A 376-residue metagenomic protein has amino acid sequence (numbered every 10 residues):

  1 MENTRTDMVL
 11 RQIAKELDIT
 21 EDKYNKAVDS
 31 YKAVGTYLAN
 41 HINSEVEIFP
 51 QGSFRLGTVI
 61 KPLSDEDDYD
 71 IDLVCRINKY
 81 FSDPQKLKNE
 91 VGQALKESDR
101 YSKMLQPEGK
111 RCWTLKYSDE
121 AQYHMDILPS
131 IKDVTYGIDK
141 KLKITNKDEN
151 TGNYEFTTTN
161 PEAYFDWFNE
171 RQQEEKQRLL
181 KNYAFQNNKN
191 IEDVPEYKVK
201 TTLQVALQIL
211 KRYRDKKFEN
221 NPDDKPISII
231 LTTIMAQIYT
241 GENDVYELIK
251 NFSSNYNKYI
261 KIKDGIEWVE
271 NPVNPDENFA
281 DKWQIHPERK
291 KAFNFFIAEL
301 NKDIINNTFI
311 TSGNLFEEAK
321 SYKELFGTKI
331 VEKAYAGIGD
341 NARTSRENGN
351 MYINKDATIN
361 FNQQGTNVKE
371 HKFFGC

Functional and structural regions predicted by a protein language model:
M1-V9, I262-C376: Terminal (often C-terminal) interaction modules
M1-Y69, N78-N89, C112, T344-A357 (+2 more regions): N-terminal regions immediately upstream of nucleotidyltransferase
L10, D67-R76, A184-I191, Q208-K211 (+1 more regions): Glycine-rich, often proline-containing surface loops adjacent to acidic residues and nearby aromatics that form
G35-I42, K88-E155: Conserved catalytic core of two-metal-ion nucleotidyltransferases
R55-V74, T114-S118, Q122-L128, I234: Histidine-centered divalent-metal-coordination microenvironment in nucleic-acid enzymes
C75-K79, Y239: Short beta-strand-to-loop capping motifs
H124, L128-Y197, G375-C376: Extended, alpha-helix-rich binding/interface surfaces that flank or overlap catalytic cores and mediate recognition
E192-F309: Conserved nucleotidyltransferase catalytic core and NTase-mimicking acidic/glycine-rich helix/loop elements in nucleic
